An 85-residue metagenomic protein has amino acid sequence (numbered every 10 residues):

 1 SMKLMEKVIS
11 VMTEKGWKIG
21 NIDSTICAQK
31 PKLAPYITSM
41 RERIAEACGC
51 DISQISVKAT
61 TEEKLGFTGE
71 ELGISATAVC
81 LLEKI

Functional and structural regions predicted by a protein language model:
S1-K18: Glycine- and Gly-Pro-enriched alpha-helical subdomains that act as flexible, kink-prone "lid/hinge" or packing modules
K3, A28-P31: A short glycine-/small-residue-rich loop at the edge of a beta-strand within enzyme catalytic domains
K3, K7, P35, S39 (+1 more regions): Conserved active-site and cofactor/substrate-binding residues in soluble primary-metabolism enzymes
K7, V11, S39, R43 (+2 more regions): Alpha-helical scaffold segments in soluble metabolic enzymes
K18, K32, K64-F67, G73: Residue-level preference for alpha-helix termini and adjacent loops
G20-I22, T61, I74-A76: A generic structural signal for well-ordered coil/turn residues at beta-strand boundaries that shape enzyme active-site
D23-Q29, Y36-T68: Short, conserved loop-to-beta-strand elements that form functional interface hotspots
E70-I85: C-terminal edge-of-domain segments
